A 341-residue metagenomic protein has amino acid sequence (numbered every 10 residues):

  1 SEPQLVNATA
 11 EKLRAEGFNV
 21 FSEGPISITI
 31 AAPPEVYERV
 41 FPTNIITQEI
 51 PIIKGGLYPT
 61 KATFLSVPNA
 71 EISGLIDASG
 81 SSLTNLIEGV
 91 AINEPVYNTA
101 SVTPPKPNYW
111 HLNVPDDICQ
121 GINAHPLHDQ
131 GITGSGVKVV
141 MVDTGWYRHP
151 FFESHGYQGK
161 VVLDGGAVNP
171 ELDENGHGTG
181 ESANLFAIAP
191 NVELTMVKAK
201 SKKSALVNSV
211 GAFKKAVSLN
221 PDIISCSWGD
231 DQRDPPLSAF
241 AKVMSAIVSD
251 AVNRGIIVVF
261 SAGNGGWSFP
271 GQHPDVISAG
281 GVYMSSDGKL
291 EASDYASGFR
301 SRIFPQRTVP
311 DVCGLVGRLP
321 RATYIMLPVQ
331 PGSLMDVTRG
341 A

Functional and structural regions predicted by a protein language model:
S1-E94: Inhibitory N-terminal propeptides of secreted protease zymogens
E16-N19, S135-V139, Q158, P190-T195 (+4 more regions): Loop/turn elements at helix/coil->beta-strand transitions in domains of secreted/extracellular proteins
E23, A31-P33, V142-G145, V197-K202 (+4 more regions): Active-site-proximal beta-strand/loop segments in catalytic clefts of secreted hydrolases
K54-G55, A62-S135, L237: Protease zymogen maturation seam
D117-A167, F260, V312: Acidic-leg catalytic submotif of subtilisin-like serine proteases
V137, V142, H155-G156, L163-K198 (+1 more regions): Active-site alpha-helical elements of protease catalytic centers
D143, G271-A341: Extracellular S/T/G-rich loop segment that most often corresponds to the catalytic His/Ser-adjacent loop
G180, A199-V276, A341: Substrate-binding/access-modulating region of protease and related hydrolase catalytic domains
